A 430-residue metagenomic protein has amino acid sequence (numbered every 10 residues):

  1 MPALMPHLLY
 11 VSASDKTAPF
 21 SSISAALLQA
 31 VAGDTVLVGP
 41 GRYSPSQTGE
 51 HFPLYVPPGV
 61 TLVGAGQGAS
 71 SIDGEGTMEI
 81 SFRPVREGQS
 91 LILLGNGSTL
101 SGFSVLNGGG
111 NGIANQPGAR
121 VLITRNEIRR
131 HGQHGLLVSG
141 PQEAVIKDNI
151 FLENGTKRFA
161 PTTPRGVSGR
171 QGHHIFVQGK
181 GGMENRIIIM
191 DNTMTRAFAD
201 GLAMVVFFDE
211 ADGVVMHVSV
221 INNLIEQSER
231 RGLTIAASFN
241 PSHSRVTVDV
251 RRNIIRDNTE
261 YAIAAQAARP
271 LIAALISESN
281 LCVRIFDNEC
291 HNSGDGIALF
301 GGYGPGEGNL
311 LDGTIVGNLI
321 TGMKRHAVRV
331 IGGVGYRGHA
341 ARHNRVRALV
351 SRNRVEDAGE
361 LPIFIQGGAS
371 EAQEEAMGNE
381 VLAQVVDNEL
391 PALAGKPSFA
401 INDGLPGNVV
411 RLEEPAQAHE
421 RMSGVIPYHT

Functional and structural regions predicted by a protein language model:
P2, N388-L390, D403-T430: Extracellular/surface-exposed low-complexity segments
M5, A13-T17, P40, S44-Q47 (+3 more regions): Right-handed parallel beta-helix/beta-spiral solenoid domain characteristic of secreted/periplasmic
L27-D34: Beta-strand repeat architectures
V36, L54, V60, S70 (+28 more regions): Solenoid scaffold repeats with emphasis on beta-solenoid/beta-helix
T48-P53, E75-I92, N107-A114, R130-V138 (+10 more regions): Extracellular beta-strand/beta-solenoid scaffold signature
